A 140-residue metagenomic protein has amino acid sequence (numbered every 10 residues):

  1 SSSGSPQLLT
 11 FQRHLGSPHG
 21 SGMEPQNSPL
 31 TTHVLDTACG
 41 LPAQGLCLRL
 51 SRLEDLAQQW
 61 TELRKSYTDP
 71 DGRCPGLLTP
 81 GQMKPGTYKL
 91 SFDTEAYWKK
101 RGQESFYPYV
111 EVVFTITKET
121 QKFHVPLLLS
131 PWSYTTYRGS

Functional and structural regions predicted by a protein language model:
S1-Q44, R52, T135, S140: Beta-strand-rich domain onsets/edges
N27, P85-T87, T120: Extracellular Ig-like/FN3 beta-sandwich strand-entry sites
C47-L63: Short amphipathic beta-strand segments in non-cytosolic proteins
S66-P80, L90: Glycine-centered loop-to-beta-strand initiation motif
P85-A96: A short, solvent-exposed beta-strand micro-motif common in secreted/extracellular proteins
E95-Y107, Y134: Short acidic/polar inter-strand loop motif in beta-rich domains
Q103-F123, L129: Short beta-strand elements
K122-S140: Acidic, serine/threonine- and proline-rich intrinsically disordered appendage/tail regions
